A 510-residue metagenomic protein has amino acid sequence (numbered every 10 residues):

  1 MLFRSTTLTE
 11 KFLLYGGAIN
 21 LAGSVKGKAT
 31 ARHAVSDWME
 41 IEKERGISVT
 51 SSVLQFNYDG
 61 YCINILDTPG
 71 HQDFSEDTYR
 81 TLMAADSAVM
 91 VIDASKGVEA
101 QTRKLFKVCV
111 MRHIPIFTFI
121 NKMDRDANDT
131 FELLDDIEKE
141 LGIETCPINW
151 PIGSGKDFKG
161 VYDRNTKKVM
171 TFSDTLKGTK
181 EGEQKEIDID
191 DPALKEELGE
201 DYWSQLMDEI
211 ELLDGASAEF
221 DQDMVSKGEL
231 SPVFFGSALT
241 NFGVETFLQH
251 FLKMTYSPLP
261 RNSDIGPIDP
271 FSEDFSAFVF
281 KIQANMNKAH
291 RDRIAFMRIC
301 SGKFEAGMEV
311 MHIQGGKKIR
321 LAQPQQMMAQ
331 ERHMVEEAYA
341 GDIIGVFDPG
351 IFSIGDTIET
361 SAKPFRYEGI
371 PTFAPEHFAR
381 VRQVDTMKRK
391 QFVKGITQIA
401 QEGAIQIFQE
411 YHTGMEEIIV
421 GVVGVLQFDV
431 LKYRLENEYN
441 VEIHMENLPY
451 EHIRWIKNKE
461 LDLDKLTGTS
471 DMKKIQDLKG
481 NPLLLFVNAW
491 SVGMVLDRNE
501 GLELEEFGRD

Functional and structural regions predicted by a protein language model:
M1-D510: Structural and coupling elements of P-loop NTPases
